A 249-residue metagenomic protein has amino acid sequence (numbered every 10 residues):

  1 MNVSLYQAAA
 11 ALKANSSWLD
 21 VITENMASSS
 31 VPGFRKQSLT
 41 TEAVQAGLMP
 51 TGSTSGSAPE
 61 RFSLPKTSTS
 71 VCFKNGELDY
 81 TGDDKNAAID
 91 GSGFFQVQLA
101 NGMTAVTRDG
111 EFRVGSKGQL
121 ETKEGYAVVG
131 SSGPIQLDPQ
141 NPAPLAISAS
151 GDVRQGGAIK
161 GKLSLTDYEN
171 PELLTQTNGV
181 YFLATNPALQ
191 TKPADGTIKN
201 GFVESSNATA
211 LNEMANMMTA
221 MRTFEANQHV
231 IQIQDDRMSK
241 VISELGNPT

Functional and structural regions predicted by a protein language model:
M1-T249: Amphipathic alpha-helical polymerization modules
